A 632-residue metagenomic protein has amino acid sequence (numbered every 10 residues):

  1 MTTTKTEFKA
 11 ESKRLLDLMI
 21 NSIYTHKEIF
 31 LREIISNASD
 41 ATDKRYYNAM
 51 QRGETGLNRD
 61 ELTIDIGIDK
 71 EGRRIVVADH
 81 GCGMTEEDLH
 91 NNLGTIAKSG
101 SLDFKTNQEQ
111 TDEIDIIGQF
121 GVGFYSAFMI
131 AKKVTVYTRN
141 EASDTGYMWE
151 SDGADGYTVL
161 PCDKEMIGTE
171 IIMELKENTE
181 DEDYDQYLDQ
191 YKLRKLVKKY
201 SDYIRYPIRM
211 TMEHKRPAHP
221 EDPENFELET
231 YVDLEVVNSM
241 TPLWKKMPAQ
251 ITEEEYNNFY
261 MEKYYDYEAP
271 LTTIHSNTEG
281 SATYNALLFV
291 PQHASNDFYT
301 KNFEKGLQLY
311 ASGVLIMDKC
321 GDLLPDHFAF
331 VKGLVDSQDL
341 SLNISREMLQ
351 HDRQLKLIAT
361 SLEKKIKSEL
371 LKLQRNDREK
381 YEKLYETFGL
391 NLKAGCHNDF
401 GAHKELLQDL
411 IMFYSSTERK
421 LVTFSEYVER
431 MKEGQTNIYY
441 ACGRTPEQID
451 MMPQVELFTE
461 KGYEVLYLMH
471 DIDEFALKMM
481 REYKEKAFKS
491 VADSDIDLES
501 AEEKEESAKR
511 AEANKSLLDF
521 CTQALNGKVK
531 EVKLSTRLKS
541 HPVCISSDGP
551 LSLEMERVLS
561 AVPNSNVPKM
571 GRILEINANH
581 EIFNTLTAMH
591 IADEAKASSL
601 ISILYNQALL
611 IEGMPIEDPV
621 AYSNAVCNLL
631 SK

Functional and structural regions predicted by a protein language model:
M1-K195: GHKL (Bergerat-fold) ATPase N-terminal catalytic module, capturing the glycine-rich phosphate-binding loop and acidic
I116, V134-G156, K176-Q186, Y191-K632: GHKL/Bergerat-fold ATPase module in large chromosome/replication-associated machines
